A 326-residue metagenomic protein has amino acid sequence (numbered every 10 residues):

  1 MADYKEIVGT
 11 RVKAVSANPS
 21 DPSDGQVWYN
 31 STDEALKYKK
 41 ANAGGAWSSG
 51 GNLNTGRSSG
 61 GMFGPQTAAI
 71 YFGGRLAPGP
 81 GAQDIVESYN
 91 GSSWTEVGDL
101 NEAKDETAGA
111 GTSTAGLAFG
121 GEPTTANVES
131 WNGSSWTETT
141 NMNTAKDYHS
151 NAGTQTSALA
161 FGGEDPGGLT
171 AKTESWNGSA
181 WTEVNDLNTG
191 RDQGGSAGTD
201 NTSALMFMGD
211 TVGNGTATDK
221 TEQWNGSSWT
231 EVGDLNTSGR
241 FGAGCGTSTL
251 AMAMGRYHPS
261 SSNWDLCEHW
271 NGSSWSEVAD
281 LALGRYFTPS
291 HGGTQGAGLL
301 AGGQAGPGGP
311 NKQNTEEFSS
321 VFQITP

Functional and structural regions predicted by a protein language model:
M1-P326: Polar, enzyme-active/binding microenvironments
